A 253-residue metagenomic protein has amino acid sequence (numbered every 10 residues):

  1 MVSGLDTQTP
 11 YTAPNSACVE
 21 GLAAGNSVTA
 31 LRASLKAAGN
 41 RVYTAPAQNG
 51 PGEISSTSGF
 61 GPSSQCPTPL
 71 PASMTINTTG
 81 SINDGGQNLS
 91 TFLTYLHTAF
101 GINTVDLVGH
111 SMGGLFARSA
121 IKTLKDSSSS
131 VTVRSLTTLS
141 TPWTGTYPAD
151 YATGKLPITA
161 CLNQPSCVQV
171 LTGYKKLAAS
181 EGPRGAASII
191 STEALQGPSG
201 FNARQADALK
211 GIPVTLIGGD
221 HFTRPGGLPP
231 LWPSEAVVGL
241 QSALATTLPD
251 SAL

Functional and structural regions predicted by a protein language model:
M1-V108, M112-P157: N-terminal non-catalytic accessory region
K122-L253: Helical cap/lid subdomain of alpha/beta-hydrolase-fold lipid enzymes that gates access to the catalytic pocket
